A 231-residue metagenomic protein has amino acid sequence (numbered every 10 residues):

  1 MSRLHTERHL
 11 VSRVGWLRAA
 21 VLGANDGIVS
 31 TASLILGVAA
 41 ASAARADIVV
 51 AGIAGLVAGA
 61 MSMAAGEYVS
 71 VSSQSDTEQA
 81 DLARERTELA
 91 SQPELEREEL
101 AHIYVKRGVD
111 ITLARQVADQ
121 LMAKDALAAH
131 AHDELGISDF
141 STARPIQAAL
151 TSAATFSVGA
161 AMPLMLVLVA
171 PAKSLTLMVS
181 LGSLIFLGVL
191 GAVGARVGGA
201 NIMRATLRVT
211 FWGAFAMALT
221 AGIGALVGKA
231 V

Functional and structural regions predicted by a protein language model:
M1-S70: Internal alpha-helical transmembrane segments
M1-W16, V71-A153: Cytosol/matrix-facing amphipathic helices and coiled-coil assembly/linker segments of eukaryotic membrane proteins
S12-G23, R45-I53, L113, P145-L150 (+2 more regions): The feature identifies polytopic integral membrane transport proteins across all domains of life
G27-A32, S152-M162: Core segments of transmembrane alpha-helices that mediate helix-helix packing or line hydrophobic substrate/ligand
K173-I185: Structural signature of hydrophobic alpha-helical transmembrane segments
V189-A214: Interfacial loop-to-transmembrane junctions
A221-V231: Juxtamembrane boundary at the C-terminal end of a transmembrane helix
